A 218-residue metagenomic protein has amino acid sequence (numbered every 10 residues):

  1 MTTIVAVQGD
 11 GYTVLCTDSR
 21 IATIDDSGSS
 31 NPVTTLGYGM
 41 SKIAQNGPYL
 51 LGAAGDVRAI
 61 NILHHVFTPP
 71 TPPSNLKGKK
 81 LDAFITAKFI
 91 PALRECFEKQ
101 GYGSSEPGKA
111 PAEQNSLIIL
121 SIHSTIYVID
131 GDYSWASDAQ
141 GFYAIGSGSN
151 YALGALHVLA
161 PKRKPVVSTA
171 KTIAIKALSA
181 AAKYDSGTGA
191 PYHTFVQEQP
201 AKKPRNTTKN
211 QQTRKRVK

Functional and structural regions predicted by a protein language model:
M1-S105, A110, A136-T172, Y184-R205: Conserved short S/T/G-enriched processing/targeting/catalytic segments and their helical context
K109-T125, L159-K176, P204-K218: Catalytic phosphate/metal-binding cores of nucleic-acid and nucleotide-processing enzymes, i.e., regions that mediate
P111-I145: Long, charge-patterned amphipathic alpha-helical coiled-coil/hairpin "stalk" segments used as oligomerization
K176-A182: Low-complexity, intrinsically disordered Gly/Pro/Thr-rich segments
